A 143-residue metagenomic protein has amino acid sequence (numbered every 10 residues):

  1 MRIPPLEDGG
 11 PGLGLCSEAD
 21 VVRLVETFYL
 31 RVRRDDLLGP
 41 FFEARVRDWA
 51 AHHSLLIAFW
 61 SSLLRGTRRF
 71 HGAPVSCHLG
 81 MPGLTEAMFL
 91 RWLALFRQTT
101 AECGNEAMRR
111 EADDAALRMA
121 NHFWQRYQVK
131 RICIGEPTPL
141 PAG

Functional and structural regions predicted by a protein language model:
M1-G143: Core of compact, soluble alpha-helical bundle domains
